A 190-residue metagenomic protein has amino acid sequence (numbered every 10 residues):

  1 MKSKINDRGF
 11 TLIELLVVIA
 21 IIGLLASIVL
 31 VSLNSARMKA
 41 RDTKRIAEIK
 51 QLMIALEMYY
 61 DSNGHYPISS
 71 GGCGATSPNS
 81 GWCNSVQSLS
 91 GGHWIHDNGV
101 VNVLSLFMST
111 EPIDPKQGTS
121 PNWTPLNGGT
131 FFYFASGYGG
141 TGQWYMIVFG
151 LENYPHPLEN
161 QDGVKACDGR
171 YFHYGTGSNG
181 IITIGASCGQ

Functional and structural regions predicted by a protein language model:
K2, N6-L33, R37: N-terminal single-pass transmembrane signal-anchor helix
N6, H96, P125, A166 (+1 more regions): Acidic surface patches and DE-rich sequence motifs
D7, K44, G139-G142: A generic fold-level signal
M38-H65: Membrane-proximal N-terminal amphipathic helix
D42, E48, D114, N153 (+1 more regions): Acidic side chains
D61-G150: Extracellular/periplasmic head regions of type IV pilus-like filament subunits
G139-Q190: Short, surface-exposed interaction loops/tails
